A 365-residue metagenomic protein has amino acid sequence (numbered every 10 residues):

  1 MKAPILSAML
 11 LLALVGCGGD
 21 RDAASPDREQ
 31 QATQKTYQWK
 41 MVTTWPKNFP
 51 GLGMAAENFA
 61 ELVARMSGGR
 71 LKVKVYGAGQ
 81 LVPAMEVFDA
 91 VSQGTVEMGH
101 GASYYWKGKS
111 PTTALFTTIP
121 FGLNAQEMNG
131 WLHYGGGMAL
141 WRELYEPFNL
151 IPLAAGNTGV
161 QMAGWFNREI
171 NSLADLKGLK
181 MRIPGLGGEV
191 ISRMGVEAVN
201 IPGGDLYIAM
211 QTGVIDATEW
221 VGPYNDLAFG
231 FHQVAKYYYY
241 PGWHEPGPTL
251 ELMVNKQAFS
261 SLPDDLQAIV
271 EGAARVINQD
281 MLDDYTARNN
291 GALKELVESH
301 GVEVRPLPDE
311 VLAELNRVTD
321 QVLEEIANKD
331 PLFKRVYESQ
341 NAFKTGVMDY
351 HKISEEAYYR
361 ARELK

Functional and structural regions predicted by a protein language model:
M1-L6: Bacterial N-terminal signal peptides that target proteins for export
S7-V15: Bacterial N-terminal signal peptides
C17-M128, M138, E143-K365: N-terminal secretory/targeting leader peptides
